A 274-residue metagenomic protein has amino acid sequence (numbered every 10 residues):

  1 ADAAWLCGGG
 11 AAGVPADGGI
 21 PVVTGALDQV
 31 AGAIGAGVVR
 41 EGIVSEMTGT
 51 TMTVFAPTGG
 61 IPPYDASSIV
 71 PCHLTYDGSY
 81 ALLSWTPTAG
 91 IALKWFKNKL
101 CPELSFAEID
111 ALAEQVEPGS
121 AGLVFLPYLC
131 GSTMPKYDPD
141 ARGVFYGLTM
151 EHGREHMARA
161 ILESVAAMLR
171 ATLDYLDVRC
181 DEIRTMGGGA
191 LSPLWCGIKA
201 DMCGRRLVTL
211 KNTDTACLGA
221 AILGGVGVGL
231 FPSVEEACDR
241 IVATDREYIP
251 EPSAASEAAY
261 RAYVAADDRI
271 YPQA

Functional and structural regions predicted by a protein language model:
A1, G19, E41-G42, G119: Glycine-centered loop/turn motifs
D2, A56-I69, H73-A274: Glycine/Thr-rich phosphate-binding loops that ligate phosphate moieties of nucleotide and other phosphorylated ligands
W5-G9, G13-A16, A26-I43: Conserved phosphate-binding catalytic cores of ATP/NTP-utilizing and phosphoryl-transfer enzymes
G18-V23, V208-K211: Short pre-catalytic strand/loop immediately N-terminal to key active-site residues, enriched for Gly-Thr
V22-G32, T215, A220: Alpha-helical transmembrane segments that form the membrane-embedded catalytic/substrate-binding core of multi-pass
A31-I34, M52-A56, F125: Short beta-strand scaffold segments in enzyme catalytic cores
E46: Conserved active-site beta-strand element of glycosyltransferases/polysaccharide synthases
